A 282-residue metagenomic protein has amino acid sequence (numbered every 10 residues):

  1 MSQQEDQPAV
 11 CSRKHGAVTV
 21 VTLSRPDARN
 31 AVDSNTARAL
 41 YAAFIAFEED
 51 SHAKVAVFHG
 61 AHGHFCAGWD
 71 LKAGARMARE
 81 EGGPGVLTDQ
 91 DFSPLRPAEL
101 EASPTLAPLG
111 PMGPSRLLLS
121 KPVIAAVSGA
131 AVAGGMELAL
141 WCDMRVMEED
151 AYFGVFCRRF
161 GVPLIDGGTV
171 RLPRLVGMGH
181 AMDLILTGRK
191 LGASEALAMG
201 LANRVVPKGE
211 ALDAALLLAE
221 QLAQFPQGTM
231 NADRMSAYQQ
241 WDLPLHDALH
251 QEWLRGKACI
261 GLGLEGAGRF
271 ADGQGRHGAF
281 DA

Functional and structural regions predicted by a protein language model:
M1-C66, A75-G83: Conserved CoA-thioester-binding segment of acyl-CoA-metabolizing enzymes
M1-G16, G82-L87, P97, G188-A193 (+2 more regions): C-terminal alpha-helix plus adjacent terminal tail
V21, F58, D70, L138-L140 (+3 more regions): Hydrophobic/aromatic residues within transmembrane alpha-helices of multi-pass small-molecule transporters
T36-A39, A211, E252: Hydrophobic alpha-helical membrane-association signature
A37-Y41, I45, L71-S128, L175 (+1 more regions): An acidic, glycine-rich surface segment that forms the CoA-thioester-binding/catalytic face of crotonase-fold enzymes
G63-A67, V132, A237-Q240: Short, active-site-adjacent cap segments at secondary-structure transitions
P114-G228: Crotonase-fold acyl-CoA enzyme core
